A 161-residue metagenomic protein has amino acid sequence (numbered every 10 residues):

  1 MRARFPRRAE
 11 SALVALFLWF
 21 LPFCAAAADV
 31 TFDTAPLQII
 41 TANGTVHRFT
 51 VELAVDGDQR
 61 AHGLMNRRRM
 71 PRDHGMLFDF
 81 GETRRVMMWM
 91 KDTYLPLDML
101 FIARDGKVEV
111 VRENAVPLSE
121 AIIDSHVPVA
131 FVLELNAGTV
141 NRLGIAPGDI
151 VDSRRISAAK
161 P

Functional and structural regions predicted by a protein language model:
R2-L13: Bacterial N-terminal signal peptides that target proteins for export
R4-F5, F23-A27: Extended hydrophobic/aromatic-rich secondary-structure runs
S11-F23: Bacterial N-terminal signal peptides
A28-P161: Compact, glycine-rich, soluble single-domain proteins
